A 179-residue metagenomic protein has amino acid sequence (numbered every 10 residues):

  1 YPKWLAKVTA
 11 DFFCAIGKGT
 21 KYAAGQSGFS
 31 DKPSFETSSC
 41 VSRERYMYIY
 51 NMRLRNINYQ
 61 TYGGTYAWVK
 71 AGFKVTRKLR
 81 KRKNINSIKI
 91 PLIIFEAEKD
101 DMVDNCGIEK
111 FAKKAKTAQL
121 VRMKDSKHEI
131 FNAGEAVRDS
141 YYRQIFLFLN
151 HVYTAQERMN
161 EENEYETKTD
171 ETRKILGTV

Functional and structural regions predicted by a protein language model:
Y1, D104-G107, V137, Y141: Residues at alpha-helix caps and immediate loop-helix transition turns in enzyme cores, especially N- and C-cap
Y1-Q60: Alpha/beta-hydrolase-fold enzymes
G64-N84: Active-site nucleophile elbow and catalytic-triad environment of alpha/beta-hydrolase enzymes
I85-K89, K113-K116: Short, conserved loop/helix-junction motifs that constitute active-site signature segments in enzyme catalytic cores
I88, I93-E96, D100: Short beta-strand/loop motif that positions the catalytic acidic residue of the alpha/beta-hydrolase fold
N105-Q119: Active-site-adjacent alpha-helix of alpha/beta-hydrolase-fold enzymes
A118-V179: Catalytic active-site module of serine/aspartate enzymes centered on a nucleophile-bearing elbow/loop
